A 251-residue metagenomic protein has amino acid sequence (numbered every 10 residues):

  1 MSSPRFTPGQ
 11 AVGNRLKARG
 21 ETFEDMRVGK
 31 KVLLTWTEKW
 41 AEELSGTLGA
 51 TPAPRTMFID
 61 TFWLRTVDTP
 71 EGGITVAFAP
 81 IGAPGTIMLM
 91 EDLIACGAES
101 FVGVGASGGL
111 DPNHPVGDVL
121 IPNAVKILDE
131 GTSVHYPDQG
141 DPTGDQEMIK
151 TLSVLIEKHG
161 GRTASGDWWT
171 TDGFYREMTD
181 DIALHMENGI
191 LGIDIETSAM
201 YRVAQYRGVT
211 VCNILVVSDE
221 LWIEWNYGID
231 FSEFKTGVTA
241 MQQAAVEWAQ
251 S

Functional and structural regions predicted by a protein language model:
M1-T151: Metabolite-binding pocket within alpha/beta catalytic cores that recognizes anionic/polar moieties
T37, G108, W169-F174, A199 (+2 more regions): Glycine-rich beta-alpha junction loops
E99-S100, L191, T210: Short acidic/polar active-site loop segments enriched in Thr and Asp
Q139-N188: Active-site rim beta-loop-alpha module in soluble metabolic enzymes
T151-H159, V203, A244-S251: Generic non-transmembrane alpha-helical segments
S198-E233: Zn-dependent metallopeptidase/amidohydrolase metal-coordination segment
L221-S251: His/Asp/Glu-rich mid-to-C-terminal helical/loop segments that flank catalytic regions of hydrolases
